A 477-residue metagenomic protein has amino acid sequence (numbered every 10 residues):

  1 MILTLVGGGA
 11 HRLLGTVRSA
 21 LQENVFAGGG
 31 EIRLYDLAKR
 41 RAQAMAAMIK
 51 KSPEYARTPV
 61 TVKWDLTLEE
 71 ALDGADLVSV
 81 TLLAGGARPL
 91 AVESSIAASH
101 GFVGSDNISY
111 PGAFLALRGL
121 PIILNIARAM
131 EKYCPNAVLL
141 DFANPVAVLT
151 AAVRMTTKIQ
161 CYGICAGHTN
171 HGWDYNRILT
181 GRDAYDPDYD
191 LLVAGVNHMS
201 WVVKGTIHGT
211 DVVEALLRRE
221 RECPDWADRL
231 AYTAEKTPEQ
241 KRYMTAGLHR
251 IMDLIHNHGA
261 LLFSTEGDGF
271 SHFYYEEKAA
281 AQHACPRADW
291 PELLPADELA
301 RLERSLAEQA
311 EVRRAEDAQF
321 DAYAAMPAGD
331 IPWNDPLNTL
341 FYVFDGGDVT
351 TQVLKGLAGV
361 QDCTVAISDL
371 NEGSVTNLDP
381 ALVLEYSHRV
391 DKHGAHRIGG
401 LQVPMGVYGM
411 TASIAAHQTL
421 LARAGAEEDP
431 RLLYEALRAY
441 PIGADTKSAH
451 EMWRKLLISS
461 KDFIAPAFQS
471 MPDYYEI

Functional and structural regions predicted by a protein language model:
I2-I32: N-terminal Rossmann-like dinucleotide-binding module
G7-L13, A38-R41, G86, D141-L149 (+1 more regions): Gly/Ser/Thr-rich loops at beta-strand to alpha-helix junctions that form or flank small-molecule/cofactor-binding
V25-K50: NAD(P)-binding Rossmann-fold cofactor-contacting core
T61-D73: Short acidic low-complexity segments
L72, D76-T81: N-terminal Rossmann-like NAD(P) cofactor-binding module of classical short-chain dehydrogenase/reductase
R88-M155: Rossmann-fold NAD(P)-binding glycine/threonine-rich loop
I126-L217: Internal, well-ordered domain-core segments that constitute the primary functional module of diverse proteins
A184-I477: Long, compositionally biased stretches enriched for glycine and/or charged residues
